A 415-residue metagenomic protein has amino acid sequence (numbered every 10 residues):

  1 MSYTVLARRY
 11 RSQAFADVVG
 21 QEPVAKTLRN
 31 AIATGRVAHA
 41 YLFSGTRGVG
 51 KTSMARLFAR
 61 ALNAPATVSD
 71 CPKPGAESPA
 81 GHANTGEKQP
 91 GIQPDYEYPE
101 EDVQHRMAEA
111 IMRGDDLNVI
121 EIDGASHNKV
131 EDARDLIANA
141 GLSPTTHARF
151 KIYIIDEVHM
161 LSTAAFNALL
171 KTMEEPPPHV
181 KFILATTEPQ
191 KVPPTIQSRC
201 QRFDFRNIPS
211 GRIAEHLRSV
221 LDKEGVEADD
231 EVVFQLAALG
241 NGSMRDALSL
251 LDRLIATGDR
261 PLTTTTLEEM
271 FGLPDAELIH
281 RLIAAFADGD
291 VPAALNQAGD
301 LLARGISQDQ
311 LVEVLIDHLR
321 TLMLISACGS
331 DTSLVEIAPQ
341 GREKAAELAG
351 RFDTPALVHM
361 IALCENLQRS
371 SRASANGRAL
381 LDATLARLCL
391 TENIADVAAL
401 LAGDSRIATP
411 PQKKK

Functional and structural regions predicted by a protein language model:
M1-R202: P-loop/Walker A NTP-binding region and its immediately flanking N-terminal helices in P-loop NTPase folds
V49, A55, R60, E100 (+7 more regions): Extended, largely alpha-helical regulatory/partner-binding modules appended to the mid-to-C-terminal parts
